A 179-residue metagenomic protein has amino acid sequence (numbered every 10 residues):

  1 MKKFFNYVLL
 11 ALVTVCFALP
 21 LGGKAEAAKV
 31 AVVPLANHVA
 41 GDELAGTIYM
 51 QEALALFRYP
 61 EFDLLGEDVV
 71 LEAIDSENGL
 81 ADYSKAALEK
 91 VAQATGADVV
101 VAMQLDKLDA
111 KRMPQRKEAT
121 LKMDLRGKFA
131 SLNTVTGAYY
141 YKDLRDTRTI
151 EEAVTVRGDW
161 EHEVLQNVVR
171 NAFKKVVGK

Functional and structural regions predicted by a protein language model:
M1-Y7: Positively charged n-region of N-terminal signal peptides that target proteins for export
Y7-P20: Bacterial N-terminal signal peptides
G22-A31, E43-Q51, A94, K107-A110 (+2 more regions): C-terminal/domain-edge helix-coil "capping" segments
A28-K29, V39-A102, A138-Y141, K174-K175: N-terminal segment of the mature soluble domain
V33-L35: Short hydrophobic segments within beta-strands
L88-K90, Q115-E118: Short, P/G- and charge-enriched loop/turn segments at secondary-structure junctions
A97-P114: Charged, amphipathic alpha-helical segments
